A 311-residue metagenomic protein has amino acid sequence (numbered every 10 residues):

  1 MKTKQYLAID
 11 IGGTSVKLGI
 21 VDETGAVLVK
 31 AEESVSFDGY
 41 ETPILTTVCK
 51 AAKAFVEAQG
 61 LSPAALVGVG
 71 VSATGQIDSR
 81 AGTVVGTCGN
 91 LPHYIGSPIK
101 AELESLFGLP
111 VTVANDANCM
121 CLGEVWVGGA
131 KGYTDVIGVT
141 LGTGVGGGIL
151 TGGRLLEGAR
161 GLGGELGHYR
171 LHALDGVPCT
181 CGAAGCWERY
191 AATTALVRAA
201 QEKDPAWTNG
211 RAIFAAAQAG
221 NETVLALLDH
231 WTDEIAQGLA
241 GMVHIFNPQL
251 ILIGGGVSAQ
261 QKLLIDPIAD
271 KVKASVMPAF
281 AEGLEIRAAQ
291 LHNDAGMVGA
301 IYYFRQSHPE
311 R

Functional and structural regions predicted by a protein language model:
K2-L7, G19-V21, V29-E32, S36-E41 (+4 more regions): Glycine/GP-enriched mid-protein hinge/lid loop-to-helix segment characteristic of carbohydrate kinases
T3, L7-I11, S15-A73: Conserved phosphate-binding loops in N-terminal lobes of ATP-dependent enzymes of the actin/Hsp70/sugar-kinase
T14, T74-I77, G142-G144, V257: Short glycine-rich anion-binding loops that position phosphate/pyrophosphate groups of nucleotides and phosphorylated
V21, T112-V125, A259-R311: Glycine-rich phosphate-binding/hydrolytic loop that grips phosphoryl groups
V27, I77, V84, L155-L156: Hydrophobic "anchor" residues
F37-S62, W187-R189, A195-L252, V257-D266 (+1 more regions): Adenine-nucleotide phosphate-binding core of ATP-dependent small-molecule kinases
E41-C49, A65-V69, G75-D135, L263-S275: Glycine-rich phosphate-binding loop and adjoining helix at the ATP-binding site of ATP-dependent phosphoryl-transfer
Q59-P63, L106-F107, P205, A274-A281: Short helix-capping segments at alpha-helix termini
